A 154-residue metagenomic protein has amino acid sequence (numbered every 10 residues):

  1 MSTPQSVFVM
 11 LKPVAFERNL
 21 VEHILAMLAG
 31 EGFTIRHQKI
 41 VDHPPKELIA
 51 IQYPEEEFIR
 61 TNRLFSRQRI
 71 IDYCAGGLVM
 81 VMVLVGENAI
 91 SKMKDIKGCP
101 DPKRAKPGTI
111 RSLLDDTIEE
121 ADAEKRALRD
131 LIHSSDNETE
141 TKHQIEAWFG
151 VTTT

Functional and structural regions predicted by a protein language model:
M1-T154: Non-catalytic terminal and connector segments of soluble metabolic enzymes
